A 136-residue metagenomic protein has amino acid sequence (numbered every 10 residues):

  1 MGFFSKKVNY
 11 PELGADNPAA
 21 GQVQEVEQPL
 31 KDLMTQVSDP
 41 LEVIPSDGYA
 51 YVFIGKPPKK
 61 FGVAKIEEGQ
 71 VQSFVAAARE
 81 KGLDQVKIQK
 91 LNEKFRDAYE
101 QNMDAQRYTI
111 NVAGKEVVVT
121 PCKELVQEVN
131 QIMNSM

Functional and structural regions predicted by a protein language model:
M1-F3: Membrane-inserting effector segments that mediate pore formation, membrane fusion, or transient membrane insertion
S5-K65: N-terminal topogenic membrane-targeting module
N17-A20, Q24-Q28, Q85, V119 (+1 more regions): Low-complexity, intrinsically disordered regions enriched in charged/polar residues
Q22, V26-P29, L33, K90-K94 (+3 more regions): Charge-rich, solvent-exposed alpha-helical interaction surfaces
D32-Q36, P40, A98-Q101, A105 (+1 more regions): Surface-exposed polar/charged interaction patches
K59-T120: Intrinsically disordered, low-complexity regulatory segments enriched in Ser/Thr/Pro and charged residues
A113-M136: Glycine-rich, aromatic-bearing surface loops/beta-hairpins
